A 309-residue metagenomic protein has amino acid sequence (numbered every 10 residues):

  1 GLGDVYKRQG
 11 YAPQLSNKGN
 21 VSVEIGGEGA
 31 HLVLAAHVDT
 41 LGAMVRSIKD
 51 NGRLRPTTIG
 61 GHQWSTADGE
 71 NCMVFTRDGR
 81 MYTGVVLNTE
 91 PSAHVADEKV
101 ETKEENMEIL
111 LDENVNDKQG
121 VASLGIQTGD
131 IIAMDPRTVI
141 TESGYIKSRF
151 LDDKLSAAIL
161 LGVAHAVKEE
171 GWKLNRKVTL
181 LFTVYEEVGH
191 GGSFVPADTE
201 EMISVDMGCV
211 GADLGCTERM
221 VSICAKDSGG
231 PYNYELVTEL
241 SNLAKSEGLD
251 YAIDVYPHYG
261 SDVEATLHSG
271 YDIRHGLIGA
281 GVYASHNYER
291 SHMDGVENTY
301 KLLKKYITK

Functional and structural regions predicted by a protein language model:
G1-K309: N-terminal hydrophobic/helix-forming segments and targeting peptides
